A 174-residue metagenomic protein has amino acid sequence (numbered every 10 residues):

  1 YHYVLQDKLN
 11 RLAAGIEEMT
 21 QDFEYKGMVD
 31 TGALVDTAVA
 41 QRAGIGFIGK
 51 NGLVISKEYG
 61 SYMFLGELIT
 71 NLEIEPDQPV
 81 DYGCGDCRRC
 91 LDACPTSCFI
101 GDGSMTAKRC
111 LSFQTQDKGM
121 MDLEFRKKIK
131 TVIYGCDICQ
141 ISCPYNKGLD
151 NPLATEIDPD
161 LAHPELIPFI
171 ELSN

Functional and structural regions predicted by a protein language model:
Y1-G83, D122, K130-T131: Auxiliary alpha/beta "docking" domains used to position bulky ligands
E67, Q114, S173: Short, small-residue-rich loop/turn micro-motifs
E75, Q116-D117: A short, flexible beta-alpha/helix-coil linker loop
D86: SIR2/sirtuin NAD+-dependent deacylase catalytic core
R89-S112, G119, V132-Y134, I138-E156: Iron-sulfur cluster-binding cysteine motifs and their immediate structural context in ferredoxin-like electron-transfer
K118-F125: Surface-exposed beta-loop-beta
P152-N174: C-type cytochrome heme-c attachment and multiheme electron-transfer modules
